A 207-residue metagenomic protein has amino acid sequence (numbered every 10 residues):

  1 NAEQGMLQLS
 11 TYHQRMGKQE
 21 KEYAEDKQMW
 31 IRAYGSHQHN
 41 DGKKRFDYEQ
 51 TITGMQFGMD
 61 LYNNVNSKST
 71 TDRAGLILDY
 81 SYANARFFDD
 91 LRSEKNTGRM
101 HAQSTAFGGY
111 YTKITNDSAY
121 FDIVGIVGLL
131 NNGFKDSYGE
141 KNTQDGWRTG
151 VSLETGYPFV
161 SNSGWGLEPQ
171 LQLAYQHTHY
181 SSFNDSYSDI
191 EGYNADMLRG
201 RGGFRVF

Functional and structural regions predicted by a protein language model:
N1-L167: Outer membrane beta-barrel translocator domains of Type V secretion systems
Q144-F207: Detector for outer-membrane/organellar transmembrane beta-barrel domains, recognizing the amphipathic beta-strand
